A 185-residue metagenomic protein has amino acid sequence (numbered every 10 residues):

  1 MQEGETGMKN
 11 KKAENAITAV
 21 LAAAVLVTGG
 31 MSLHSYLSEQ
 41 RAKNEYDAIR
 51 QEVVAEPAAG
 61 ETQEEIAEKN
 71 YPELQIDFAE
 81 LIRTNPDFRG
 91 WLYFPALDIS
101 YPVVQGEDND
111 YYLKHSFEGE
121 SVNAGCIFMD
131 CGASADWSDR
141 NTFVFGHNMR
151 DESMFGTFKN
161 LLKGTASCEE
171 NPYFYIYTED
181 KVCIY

Functional and structural regions predicted by a protein language model:
M1-G7: Short, Lys/Arg-enriched N-terminal segments with co-localized hydrophobic residues within the first ~10-30 amino acids
G7-L21: N-terminal Sec-pathway targeting helices
V25-Y185: Solvent-exposed, non-transmembrane regions of membrane-associated and secreted proteins
